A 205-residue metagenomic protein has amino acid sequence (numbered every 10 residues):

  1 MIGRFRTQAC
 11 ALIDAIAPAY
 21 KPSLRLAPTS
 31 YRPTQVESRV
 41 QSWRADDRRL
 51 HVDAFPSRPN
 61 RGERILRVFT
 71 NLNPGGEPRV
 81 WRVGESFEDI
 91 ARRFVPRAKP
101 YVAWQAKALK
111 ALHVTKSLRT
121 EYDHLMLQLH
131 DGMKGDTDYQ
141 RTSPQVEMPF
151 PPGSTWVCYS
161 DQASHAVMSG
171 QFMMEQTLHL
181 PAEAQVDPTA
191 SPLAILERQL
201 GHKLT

Functional and structural regions predicted by a protein language model:
M1-R32, N60: Signature of the catalytic double-stranded beta-helix
P28, D47, E63-F69, Q145 (+1 more regions): Extracellular structured ligand-interaction cores
P33-E37, V52-A54, V68-P74: Short, structured patches in soluble enzyme cores that scaffold and shape functional sites
R44-F55, E63: Aromatic/basic-lined ligand-recognition segments that form π-stacking hydrophobic pockets flanked by Lys/Arg to engage
R58-P59, G76-W81, A166-M168: Short helix/loop capping segments that flank catalytic or ligand/cofactor-binding pockets
R61-G75, P149, P181: Short, conserved beta-strand element in jelly-roll/cupin
E77-T155: Double-stranded beta-helix
D131-T205: Catalytic core of Fe(II)/2-oxoglutarate
